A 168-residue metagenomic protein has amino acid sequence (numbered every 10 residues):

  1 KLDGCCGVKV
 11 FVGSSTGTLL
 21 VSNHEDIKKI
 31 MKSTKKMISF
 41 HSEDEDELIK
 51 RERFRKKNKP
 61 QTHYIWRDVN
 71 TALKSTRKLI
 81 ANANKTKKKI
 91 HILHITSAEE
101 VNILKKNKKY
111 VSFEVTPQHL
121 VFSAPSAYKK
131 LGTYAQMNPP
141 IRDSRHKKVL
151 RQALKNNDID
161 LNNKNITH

Functional and structural regions predicted by a protein language model:
L2-V10, T16-N165: Histidine/acidic residue-rich metal-binding segments in metalloenzymes
